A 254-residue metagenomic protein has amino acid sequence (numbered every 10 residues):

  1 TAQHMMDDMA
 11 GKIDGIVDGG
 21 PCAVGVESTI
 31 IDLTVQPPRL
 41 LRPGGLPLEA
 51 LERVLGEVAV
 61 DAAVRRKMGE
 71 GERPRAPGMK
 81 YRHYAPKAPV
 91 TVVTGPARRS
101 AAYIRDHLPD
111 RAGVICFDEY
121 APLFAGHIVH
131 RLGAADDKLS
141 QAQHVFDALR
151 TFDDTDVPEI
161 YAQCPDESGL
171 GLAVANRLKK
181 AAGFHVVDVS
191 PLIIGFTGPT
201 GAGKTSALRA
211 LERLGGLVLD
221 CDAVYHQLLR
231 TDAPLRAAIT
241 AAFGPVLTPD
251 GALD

Functional and structural regions predicted by a protein language model:
T1-V189: Active-site-adjacent structural elements in enzyme catalytic cores
I193: Walker A (P-loop) ATP-phosphate-binding motif of ABC ATPase nucleotide-binding domains
F196: Hydrophobic anchor at the beta1->P-loop junction of P-loop NTPases
A202: ATP-binding Walker
T205: Walker A/P-loop
L208-D254: N-terminal phosphate/diphosphate-binding loop that engages ATP/GTP or pyrophosphate donors across diverse enzyme folds
